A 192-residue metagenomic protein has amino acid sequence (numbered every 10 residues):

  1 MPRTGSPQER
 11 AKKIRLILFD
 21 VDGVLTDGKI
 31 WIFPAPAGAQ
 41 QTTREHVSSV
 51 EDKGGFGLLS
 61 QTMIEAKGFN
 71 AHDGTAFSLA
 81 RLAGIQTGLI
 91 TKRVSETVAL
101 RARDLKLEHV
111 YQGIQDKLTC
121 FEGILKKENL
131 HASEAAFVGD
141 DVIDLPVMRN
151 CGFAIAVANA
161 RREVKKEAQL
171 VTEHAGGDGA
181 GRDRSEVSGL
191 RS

Functional and structural regions predicted by a protein language model:
M1-A83: Active-site neighborhood of HAD-like aspartate-dependent phosphohydrolases
I17, T87, V110, A154-A156 (+1 more regions): Short, well-ordered beta-strand core segments
D20-D22, D27-G28, R93, D140-D141 (+1 more regions): Fold-independent oxyanion-binding glycine-rich loops and adjacent beta-strand/coil segments at enzyme active sites
P36-G38, T62-A66, N70, L118-S192: Mg2+-dependent phosphoryl-transfer enzymes with acidic/Ser/Thr/Gly-rich catalytic loops
L59-I64, L105-Q112: Glycine-rich phosphate-binding "P-loop"
T75-R101, Y111-Q112, M148: Substrate-recognition element of Asp-dependent hydrolases with the DxDx(T/V) motif
G84-G88, L107-H109, S133-A135, G152-F153: Short active-site oxyanion
R93-V94, A102, Q115-D116, N159 (+1 more regions): Short beta->alpha linker loops
